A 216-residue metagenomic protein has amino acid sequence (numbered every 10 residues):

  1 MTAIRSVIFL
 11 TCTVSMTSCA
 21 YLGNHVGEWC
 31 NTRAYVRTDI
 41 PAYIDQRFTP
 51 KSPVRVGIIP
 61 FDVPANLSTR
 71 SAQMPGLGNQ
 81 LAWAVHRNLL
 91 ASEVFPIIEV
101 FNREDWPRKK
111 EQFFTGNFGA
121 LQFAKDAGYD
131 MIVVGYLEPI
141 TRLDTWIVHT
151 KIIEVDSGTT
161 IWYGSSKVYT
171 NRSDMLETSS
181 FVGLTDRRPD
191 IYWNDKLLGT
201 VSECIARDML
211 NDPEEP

Functional and structural regions predicted by a protein language model:
M1-C19: Sec-dependent bacterial lipoprotein signal peptides
S15, A91-V94, E154: Short, structurally constrained coil/turn elements that cap an alpha-helix or connect an alpha-helix to the following
C19-S52, F123-D126, R142-T145, K151-P216: C-terminal/domain-edge helix-coil "capping" segments
S52-I132, D208-E215: N-terminal segment of the mature soluble domain
V63-N66, R103-P107, E138-L143, K167-N171: Solvent-exposed loop/turn segments at secondary-structure junctions within structured extracellular/periplasmic domains
F113-F114, V148-T150: Short low-complexity, flexible loop/linker segments enriched in glycine and/or proline with clustered acidic
N117, T145-W146: Conserved glycosyltransferase catalytic-site signature
V133-L137: Transmembrane beta-strand segments that form the barrel wall of outer-membrane beta-barrel proteins
